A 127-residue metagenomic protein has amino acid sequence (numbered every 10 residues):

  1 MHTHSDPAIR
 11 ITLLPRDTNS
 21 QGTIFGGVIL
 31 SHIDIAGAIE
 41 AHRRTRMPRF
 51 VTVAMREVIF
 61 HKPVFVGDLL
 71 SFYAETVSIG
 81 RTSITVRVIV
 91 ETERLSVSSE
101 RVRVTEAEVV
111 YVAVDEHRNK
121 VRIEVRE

Functional and structural regions predicted by a protein language model:
M1-A54, V112-E127: Hot-dog-fold acyl-thioester-processing enzymes
T3, I9, F65-L69, V77-E127: HotDog/MaoC-like acyl-thioester-processing domains
V51-V53, I59, V64: Low-complexity, acidic Ser/Thr/Pro/Gly-rich terminal tails and inter-domain linkers that flank the onset of structured
E57-I59, T76-I79: Short, charged beta-turn/beta-strand-edge "cap" motif at the junction between a beta-strand and an adjacent loop
